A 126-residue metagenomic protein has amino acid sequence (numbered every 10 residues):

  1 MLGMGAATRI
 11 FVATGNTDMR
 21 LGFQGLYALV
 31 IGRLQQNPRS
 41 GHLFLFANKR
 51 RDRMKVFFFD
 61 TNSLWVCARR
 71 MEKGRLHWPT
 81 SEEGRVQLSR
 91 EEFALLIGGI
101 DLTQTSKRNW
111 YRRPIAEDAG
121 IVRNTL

Functional and structural regions predicted by a protein language model:
M1-L126: Polybasic/polar functional segments that serve as interface/processing modules
